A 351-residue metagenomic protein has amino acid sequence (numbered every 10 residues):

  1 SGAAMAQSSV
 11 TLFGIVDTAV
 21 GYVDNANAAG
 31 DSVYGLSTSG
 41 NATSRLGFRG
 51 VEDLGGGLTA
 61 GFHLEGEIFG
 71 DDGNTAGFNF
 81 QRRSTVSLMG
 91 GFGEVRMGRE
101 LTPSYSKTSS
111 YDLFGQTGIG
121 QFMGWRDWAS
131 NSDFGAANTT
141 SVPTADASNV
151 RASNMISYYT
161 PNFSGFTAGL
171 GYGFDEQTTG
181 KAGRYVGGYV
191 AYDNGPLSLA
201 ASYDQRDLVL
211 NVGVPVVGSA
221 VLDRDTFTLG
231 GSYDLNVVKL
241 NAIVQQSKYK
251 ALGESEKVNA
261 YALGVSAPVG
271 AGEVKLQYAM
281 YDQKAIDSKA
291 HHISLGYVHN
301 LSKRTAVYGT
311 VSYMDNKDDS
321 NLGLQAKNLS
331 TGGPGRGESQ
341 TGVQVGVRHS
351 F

Functional and structural regions predicted by a protein language model:
G2-A6: Sec/Tat signal peptide C-region and signal peptidase I cleavage site
Q7-Y22, V33-D175, A182-R184, A191-S198: Outer membrane beta-barrel
S8-G14, E52, G56-A60, G91-V95 (+10 more regions): Outer-envelope beta-barrel architecture signal
F13-G21, H63-E65, G98-E100, G169-G173 (+6 more regions): Transmembrane beta-strands of outer-membrane beta-barrel proteins
A19-V23, E67-D71, T102-S106, D175-Q177 (+5 more regions): Structural signature of outer-membrane beta-barrel domains
A28-G40, N74-Q81, D146-S148, Q177-R184 (+6 more regions): Replace "Gram-negative outer membrane beta-barrel proteins" with "bacterial and organellar outer membrane beta-barrel
G187-N300, T310-Y313: Detector for outer-membrane/organellar transmembrane beta-barrel domains, recognizing the amphipathic beta-strand
G335-F351: Outer-membrane beta-barrel "beta-signal"
